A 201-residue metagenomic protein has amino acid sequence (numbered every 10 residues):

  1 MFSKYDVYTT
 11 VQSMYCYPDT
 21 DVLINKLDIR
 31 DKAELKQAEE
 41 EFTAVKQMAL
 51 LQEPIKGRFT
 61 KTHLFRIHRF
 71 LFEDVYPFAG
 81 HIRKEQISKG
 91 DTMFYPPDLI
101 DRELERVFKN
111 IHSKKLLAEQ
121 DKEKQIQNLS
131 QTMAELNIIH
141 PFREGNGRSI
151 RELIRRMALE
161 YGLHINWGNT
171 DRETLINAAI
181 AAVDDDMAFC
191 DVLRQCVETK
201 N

Functional and structural regions predicted by a protein language model:
M1-N201: FIC/Doc superfamily catalytic core
